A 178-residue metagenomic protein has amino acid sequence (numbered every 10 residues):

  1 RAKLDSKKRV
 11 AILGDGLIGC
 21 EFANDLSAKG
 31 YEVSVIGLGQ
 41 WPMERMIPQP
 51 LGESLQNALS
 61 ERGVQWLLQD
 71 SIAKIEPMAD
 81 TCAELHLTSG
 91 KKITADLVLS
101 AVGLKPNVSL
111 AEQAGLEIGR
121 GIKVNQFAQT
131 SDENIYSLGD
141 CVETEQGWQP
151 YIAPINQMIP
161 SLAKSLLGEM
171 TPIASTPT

Functional and structural regions predicted by a protein language model:
R1-D5, T81-H86, K91-K164: FAD-site-proximal beta/loop scaffold in flavoenzymes
L4-D5, I12, P77: Residue-level signal for alpha-helix termini/capping positions
R9-A11, L17-K74, I155, T171-T178: Rossmann-like dinucleotide-binding cores of NAD(P)H-dependent redox enzymes
F22-Y31, A83-H86, A163-S165: Short, composition-biased local secondary-structure segments
K74-T81: Feature captures the FAD/FMN-dependent oxidoreductase FAD-binding
P77, T130, I173: Conserved strand-loop elements at the edges of beta-sheets that form or border functional pockets
V102, S161-T178: Rossmann-like nucleotide/phosphate-binding core characteristic of flavoprotein oxidoreductases
